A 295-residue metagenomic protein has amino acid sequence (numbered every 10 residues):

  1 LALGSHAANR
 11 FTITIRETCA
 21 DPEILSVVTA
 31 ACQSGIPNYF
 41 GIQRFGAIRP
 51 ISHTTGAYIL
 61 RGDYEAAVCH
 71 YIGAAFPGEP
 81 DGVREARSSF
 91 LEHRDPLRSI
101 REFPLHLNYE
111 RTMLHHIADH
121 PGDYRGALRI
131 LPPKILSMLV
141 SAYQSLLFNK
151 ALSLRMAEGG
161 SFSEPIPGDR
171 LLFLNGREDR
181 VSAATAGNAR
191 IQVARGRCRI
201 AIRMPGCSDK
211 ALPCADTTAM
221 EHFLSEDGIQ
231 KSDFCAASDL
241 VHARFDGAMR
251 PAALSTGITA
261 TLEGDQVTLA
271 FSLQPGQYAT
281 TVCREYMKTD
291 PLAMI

Functional and structural regions predicted by a protein language model:
L1-Q266, A270, Q274, R284-I295: Extended, charged/glycine-rich binding lobes that contact polyanionic ligands
Q277: Gly/Ser/Thr-rich helix-start
